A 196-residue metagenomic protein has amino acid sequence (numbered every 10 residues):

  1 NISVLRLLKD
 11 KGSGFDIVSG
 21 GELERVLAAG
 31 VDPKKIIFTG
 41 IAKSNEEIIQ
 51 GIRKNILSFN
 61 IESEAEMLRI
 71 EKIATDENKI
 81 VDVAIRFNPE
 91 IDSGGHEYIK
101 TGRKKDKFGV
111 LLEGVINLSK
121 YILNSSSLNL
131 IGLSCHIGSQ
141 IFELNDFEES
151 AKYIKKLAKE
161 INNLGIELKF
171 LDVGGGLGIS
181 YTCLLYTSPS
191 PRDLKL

Functional and structural regions predicted by a protein language model:
N1-F170, I179: Active-site-proximal beta-alpha core segment in soluble small-molecule metabolic enzymes
P89-I91, G175, D193: Short, glycine/acidic-enriched loop or turn micro-motifs at the edges of active sites
Y153, G175-S188: Active-site anion/phosphate-binding pocket segments in diverse small-molecule metabolic enzymes
Y186-L196: Single conserved hydrophobic/aromatic residue that forms the stacking wall/gate of nucleotide- or nucleobase-binding
